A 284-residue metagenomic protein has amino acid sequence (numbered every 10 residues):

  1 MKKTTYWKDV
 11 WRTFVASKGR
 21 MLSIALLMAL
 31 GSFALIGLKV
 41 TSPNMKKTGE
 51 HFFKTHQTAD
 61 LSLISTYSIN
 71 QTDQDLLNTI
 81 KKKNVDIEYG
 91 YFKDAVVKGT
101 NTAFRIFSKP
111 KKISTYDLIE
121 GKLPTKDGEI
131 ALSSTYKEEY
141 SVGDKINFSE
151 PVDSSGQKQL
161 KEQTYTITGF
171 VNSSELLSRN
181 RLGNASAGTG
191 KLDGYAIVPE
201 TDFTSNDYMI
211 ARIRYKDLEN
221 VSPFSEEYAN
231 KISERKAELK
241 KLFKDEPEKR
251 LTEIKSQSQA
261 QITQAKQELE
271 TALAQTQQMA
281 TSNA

Functional and structural regions predicted by a protein language model:
K3-I24, M28-A284: Membrane transport/envelope proteins' first extracytoplasmic loop
